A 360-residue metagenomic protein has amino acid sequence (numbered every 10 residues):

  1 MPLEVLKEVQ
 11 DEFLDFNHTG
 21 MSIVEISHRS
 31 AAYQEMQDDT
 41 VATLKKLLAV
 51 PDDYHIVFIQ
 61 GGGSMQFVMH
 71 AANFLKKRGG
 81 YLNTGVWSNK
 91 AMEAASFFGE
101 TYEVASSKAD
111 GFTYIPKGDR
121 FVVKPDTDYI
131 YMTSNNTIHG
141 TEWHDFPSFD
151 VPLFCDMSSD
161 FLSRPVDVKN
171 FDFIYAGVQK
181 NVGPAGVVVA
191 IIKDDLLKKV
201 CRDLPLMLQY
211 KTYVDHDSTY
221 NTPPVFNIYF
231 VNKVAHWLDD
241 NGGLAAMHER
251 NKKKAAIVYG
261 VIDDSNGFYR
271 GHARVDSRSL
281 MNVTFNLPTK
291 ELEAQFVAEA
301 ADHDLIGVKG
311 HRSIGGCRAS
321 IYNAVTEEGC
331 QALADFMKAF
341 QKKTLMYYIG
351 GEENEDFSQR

Functional and structural regions predicted by a protein language model:
M1-S27: N-terminal "arm"/small-domain region of PLP-dependent enzymes with the aminotransferase-like
P2-L3, V178-Y259, R274: Active-site C-terminal subdomain of aminotransferase-like
H18-Q66, N73, A94: Conserved N-terminal alpha-helix of the aminotransferase class I/II PLP-enzyme fold
L75-N89: Conserved PLP-anchoring active-site segment centered on the Schiff-base-forming lysine
A95, S107-F161: Active-site phosphate-binding strand-loop segment of PLP-dependent enzymes
F154, V168-Q179, V188: Conserved active-site segment immediately N-terminal to the catalytic lysine that forms the internal aldimine
Y269-A300: Conserved PLP-binding catalytic core of the aspartate aminotransferase-like
H311, G315-R360: PLP-dependent enzyme catalytic core of the Aspartate aminotransferase-like
